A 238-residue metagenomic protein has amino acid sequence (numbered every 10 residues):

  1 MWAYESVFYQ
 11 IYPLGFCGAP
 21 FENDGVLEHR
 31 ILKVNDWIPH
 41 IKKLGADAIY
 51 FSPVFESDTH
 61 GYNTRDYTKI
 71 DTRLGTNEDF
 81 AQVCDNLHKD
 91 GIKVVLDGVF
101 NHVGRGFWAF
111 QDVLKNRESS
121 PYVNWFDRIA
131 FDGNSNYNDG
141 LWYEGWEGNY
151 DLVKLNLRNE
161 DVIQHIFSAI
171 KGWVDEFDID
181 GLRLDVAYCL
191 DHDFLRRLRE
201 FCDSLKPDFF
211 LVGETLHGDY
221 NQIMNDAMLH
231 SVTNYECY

Functional and structural regions predicted by a protein language model:
W2-V7, Y12-D47, V54-G172, E176 (+2 more regions): Substrate-binding/active-site clefts of carbohydrate-active enzymes
S52-P53, L96-F100, V186-Y188, G213-T215: Glycine-rich, histidine-containing beta strand-loop boundary motifs that form or position
K93, G181, F210: Hydrophobic "anchor" residues on beta-strands that sit immediately upstream of conserved functional sites
L114, D185-Y238: Active-site-proximal helices and loops of the catalytic beta/alpha 8
D175-R183: Short, surface-exposed connector motifs at secondary-structure boundaries
